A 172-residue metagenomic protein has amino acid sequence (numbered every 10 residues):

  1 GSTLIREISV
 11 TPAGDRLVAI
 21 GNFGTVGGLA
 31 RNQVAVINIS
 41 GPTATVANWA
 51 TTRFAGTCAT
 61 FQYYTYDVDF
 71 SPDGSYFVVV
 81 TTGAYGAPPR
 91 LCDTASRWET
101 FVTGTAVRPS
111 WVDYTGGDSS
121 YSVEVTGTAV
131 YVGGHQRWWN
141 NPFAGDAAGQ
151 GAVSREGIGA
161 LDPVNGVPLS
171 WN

Functional and structural regions predicted by a protein language model:
G1-N172: Extracytoplasmic surface signature
